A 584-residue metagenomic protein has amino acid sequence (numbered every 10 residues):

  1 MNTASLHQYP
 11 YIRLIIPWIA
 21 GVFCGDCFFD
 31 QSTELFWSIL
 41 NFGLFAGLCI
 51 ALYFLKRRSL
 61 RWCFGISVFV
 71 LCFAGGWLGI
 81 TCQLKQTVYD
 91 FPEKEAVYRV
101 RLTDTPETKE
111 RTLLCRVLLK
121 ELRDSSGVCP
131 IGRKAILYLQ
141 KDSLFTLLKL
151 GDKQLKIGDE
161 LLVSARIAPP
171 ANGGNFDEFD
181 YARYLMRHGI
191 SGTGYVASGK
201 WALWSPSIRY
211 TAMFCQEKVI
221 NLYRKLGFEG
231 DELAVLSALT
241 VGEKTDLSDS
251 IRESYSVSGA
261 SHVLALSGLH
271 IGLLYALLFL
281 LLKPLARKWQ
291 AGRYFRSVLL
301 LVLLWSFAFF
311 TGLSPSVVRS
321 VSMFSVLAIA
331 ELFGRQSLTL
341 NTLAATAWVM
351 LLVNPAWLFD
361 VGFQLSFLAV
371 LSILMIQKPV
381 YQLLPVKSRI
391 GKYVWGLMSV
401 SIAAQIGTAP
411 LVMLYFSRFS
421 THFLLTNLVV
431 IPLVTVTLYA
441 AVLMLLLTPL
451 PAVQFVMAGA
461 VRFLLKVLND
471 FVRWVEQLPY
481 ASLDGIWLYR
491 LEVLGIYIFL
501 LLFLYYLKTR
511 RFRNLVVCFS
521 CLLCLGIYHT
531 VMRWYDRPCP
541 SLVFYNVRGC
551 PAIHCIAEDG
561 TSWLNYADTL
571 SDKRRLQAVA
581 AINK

Functional and structural regions predicted by a protein language model:
M1-E93, R319, R490, Y505 (+1 more regions): N-terminal leader/targeting segments
M1-F29, A330-E331, Y439-W474: Hydrophobic alpha-helical segments
N2-A4, L60-W62, F69-H262: Membrane-interface helix/helix-cap signal primarily in integral membrane proteins
R13, G21, L55-S59, G65 (+5 more regions): Hydrophobic alpha-helical transmembrane segments in multi-pass membrane proteins
G21, V100, A165, L239 (+7 more regions): Divalent metal-coordination and catalytic microenvironments
D152-K153, E160-R166, Y184, S207 (+2 more regions): Non-globular, low-confidence helical/coil segments that flank catalytic cores
N221-R224, A238, E253, L327-E331 (+4 more regions): Short amphipathic alpha-helical coupling elements at transmembrane boundaries
M413-F455: Hydrophobic alpha-helical transmembrane segments of integral membrane proteins
